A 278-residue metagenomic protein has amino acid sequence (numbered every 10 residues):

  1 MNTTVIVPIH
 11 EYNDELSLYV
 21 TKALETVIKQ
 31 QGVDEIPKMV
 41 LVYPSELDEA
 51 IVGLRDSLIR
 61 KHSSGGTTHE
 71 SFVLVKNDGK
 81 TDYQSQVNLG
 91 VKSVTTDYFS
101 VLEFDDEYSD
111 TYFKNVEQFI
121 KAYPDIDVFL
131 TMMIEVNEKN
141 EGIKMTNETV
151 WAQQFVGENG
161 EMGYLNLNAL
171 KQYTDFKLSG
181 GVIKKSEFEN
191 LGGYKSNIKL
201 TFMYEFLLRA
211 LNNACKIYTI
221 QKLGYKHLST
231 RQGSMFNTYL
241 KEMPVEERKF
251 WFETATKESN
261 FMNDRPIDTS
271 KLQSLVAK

Functional and structural regions predicted by a protein language model:
N13-K29: Short, well-formed alpha-helical segments that are part of the catalytic scaffolds of diverse glycosyltransferases
I28-K76: Acidic donor-binding segment of Leloir-type glycosyltransferases
N77-V94: Glycine-rich, basic loop-to-helix element that forms the pyrophosphate-binding segment of sugar-nucleotide handling
F99: Short aromatic/hydrophobic "clamp" motif used to bind/position activated sugar donors
T111-T149: Conserved donor NDP-sugar-binding/catalytic core segment of glycosyltransferases
G160-I183: A recurrent flexible, glycine/aromatic-enriched loop bordering the glycosyltransferase active site that acts as
K199-F206: Acidic donor-binding loop at a coil-to-helix junction in glycosyltransferase catalytic cores that engages
L223, H227-S229, F236-T269: Catalytic core of nucleotide-sugar-dependent glycosyltransferases
